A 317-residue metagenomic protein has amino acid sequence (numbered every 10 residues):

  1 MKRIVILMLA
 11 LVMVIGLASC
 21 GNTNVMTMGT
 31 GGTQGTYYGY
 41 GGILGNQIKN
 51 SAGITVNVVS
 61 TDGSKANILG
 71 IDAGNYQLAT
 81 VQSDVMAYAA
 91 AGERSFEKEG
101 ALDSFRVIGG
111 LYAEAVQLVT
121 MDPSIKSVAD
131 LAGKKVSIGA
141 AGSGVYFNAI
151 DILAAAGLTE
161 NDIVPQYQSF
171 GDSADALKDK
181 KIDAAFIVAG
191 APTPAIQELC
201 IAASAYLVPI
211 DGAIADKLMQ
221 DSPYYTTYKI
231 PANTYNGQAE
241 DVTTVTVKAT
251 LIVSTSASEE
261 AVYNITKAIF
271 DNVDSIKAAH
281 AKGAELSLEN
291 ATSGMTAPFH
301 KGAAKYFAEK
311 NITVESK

Functional and structural regions predicted by a protein language model:
M1-M8: Positively charged n-region of N-terminal signal peptides that target proteins for export
I15-S19: C-terminal motif of bacterial Sec signal peptides marking the signal peptidase cleavage site
N24-S51, T55-V56, A113-D179, S293 (+1 more regions): Bilobed "Venus flytrap"/periplasmic-binding protein-like clamshell domains and structurally analogous long
Y40, Q168, D172, D179 (+3 more regions): An extracytoplasmic/periplasmic, membrane-proximal ligand-sensing/linker region
G42-N46, V59-K98, L118-K126, G171-A176 (+2 more regions): Pocket-flanking alpha-helical
S83-V85, G92-S95, E160-L251, A257: Pocket-lining segment of extracytoplasmic ligand-binding domains
D122-A129, A257-E260, T313: Short helix-loop capping/hinge motifs at secondary-structure junctions, enriched in acidic/polar residues
K135-D151, Y224-M295: Ligand-binding clefts/hinges and TM-proximal coupling segments of bilobed small-molecule sensing domains
